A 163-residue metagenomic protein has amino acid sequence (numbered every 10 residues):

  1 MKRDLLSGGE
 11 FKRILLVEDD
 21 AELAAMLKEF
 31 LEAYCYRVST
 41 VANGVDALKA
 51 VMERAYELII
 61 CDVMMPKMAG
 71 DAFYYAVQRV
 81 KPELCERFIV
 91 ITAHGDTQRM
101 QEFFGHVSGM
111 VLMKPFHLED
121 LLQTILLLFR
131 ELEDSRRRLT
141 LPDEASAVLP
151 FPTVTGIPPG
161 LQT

Functional and structural regions predicted by a protein language model:
M1-R13, E119-T163: Non-catalytic signal-transmission and effector/linker regions of two-component phosphorelay proteins
E18: Conserved acidic carboxylate
A21-S39: Two-component/phosphorelay signaling modules centered on CheY-like receiver
T40-L58: Acidic, metal-coordinating helix/loop segments flanking the phosphotransfer/catalytic sites of two-component signaling
C61-D62: Active-site T/S-Asp motif of two-component receiver
M65: Receiver (REC) domain active-site loop signature in two-component systems and cognate sites in sensor histidine kinases
